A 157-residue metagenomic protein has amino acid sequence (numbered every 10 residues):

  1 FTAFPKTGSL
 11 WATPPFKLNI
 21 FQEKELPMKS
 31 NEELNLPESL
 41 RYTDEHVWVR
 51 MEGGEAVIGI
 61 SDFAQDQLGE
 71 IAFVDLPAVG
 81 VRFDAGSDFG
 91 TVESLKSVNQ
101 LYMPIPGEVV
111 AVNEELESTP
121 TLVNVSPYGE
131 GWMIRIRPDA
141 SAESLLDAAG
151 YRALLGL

Functional and structural regions predicted by a protein language model:
K6-P27: Short, Lys/Arg-enriched N-terminal segments with co-localized hydrophobic residues within the first ~10-30 amino acids
M28-D88, T121, V125-L157: Acidic, low-complexity mobile loops and tails
S39-T43, N99-E108: Short coil-to-beta-strand transition motifs
V49-M51, L95, V112-E115: Residue-level recognition of beta-strand microenvironments
A64-D66, E108-V109, E115-L116: Short, charged/polar surface micro-motifs in flexible loops or helix N-caps
A78-V92, M103, E108-A111: Short, well-structured beta-strand-loop connectors
T91-Y102, T119-T121: Short, Lys/Arg- and Gly-enriched loop/turn segments at beta-strand edges
